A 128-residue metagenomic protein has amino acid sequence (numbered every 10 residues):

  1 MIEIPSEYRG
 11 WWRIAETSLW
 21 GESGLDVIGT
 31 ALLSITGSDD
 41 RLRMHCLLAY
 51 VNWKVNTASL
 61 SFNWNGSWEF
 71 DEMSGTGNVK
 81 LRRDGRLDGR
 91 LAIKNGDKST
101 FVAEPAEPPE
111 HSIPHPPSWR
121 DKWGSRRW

Functional and structural regions predicted by a protein language model:
M1-Y8, T17, N52-K54, D84-R86 (+1 more regions): Edge beta-strand at a domain terminus
I2-I4, W11-I14, E22-S59: N-terminal glycine/threonine-rich, aromatic-flanked beta-hairpin/loop signature
R13-L19, N63-S67: Generic short beta-strand segments
E16, G37, W68, L81-R83 (+1 more regions): Beta-strand elements of well-folded, non-transmembrane domains
W20-S23, E69-D71: Short, cysteine-centered beta-strand-loop-beta hairpins and adjacent loop/turn segments enriched in charged/polar
V27-T30, L47-Y50, E72-T76, G96-T100: Short, surface-exposed coil-to-beta transition loops
R41-C46, S61-W68, G89-A92: Short beta-strand segments that buttress and anchor functional surface loops
W53-G85: Mid-chain, well-packed structural core segment of small domains
